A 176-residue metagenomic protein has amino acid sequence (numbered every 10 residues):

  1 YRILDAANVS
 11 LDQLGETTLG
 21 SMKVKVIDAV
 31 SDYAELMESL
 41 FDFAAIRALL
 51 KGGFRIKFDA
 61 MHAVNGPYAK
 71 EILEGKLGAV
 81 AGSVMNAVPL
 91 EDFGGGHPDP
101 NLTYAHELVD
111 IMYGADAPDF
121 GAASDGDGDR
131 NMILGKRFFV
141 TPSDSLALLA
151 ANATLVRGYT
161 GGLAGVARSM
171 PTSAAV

Functional and structural regions predicted by a protein language model:
Y1-D116: Gly/Ser/Thr-enriched, mixed-charge loops and adjacent short helices that form phosphate/oxyanion-binding elements
R2-A34, K136-V176: Proline/glycine-rich low-complexity loops and linkers
R55, G121, A164-G165: Hydrophobic "anchor" residues on beta-strands that sit immediately upstream of conserved functional sites
D59-M61, M85, A123-D125, L134-K136 (+1 more regions): Generic beta-strand/beta-sheet core signal
M61-G66, G128-D129, T172-A174: Gly/Ser/Thr-rich loops at beta-strand to alpha-helix junctions that form or flank small-molecule/cofactor-binding
E71-A79, G135-D144: A glycine- and small-aliphatic-rich helix-loop capping segment at beta-alpha/alpha-beta transitions that lines
A87-P89, G126-M132, G158, V176: Short acidic (Asp/Glu) and glycine-rich catalytic loops that position anionic groups and cofactors
M112-R137: Glycine-rich phosphate-binding loop
